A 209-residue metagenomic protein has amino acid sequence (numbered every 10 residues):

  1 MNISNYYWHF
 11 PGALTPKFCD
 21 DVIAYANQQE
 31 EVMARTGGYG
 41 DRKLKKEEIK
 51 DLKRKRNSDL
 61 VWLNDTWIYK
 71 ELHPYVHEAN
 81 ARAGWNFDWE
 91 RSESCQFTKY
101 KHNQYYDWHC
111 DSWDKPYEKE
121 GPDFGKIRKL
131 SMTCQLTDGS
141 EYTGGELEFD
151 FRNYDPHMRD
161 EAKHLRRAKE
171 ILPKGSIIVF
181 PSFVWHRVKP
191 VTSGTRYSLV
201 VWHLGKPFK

Functional and structural regions predicted by a protein language model:
M1-V179, F183-K209: Fe(II)/2-oxoglutarate oxygenase catalytic core
